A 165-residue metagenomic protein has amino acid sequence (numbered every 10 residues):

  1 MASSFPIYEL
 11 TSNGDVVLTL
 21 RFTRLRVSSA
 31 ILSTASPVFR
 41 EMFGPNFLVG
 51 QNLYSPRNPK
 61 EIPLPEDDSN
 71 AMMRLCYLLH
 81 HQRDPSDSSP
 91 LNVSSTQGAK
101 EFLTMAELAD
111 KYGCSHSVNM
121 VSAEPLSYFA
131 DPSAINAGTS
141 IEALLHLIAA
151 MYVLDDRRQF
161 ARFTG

Functional and structural regions predicted by a protein language model:
M1-T34, D67-K100: N-terminal BTB/POZ boundary and linker segment
S33-F43: Short active-site loop/helix that positions an aromatic residue
Y54-I62, E66-R74: Eukaryotic helix-linker segments that join adjacent hydrophobic helices
Y77-G165: Post-BTB helical module
